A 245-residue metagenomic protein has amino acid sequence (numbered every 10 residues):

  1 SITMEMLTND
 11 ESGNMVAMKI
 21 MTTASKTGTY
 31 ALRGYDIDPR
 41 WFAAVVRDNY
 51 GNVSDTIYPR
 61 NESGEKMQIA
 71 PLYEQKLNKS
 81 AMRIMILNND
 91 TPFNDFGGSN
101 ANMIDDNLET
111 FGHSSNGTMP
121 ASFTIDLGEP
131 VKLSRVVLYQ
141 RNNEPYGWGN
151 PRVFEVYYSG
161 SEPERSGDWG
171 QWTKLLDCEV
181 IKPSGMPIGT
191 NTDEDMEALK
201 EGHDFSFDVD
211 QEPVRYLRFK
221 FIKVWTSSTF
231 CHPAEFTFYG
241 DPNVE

Functional and structural regions predicted by a protein language model:
I2, N9-D10, V131, P151: Short proline/glycine-enriched turn/loop motifs at strand-loop junctions of beta-rich domains
T3-D36: Recognizes extended acidic, P/S/T-rich segments that occur within or adjacent to Ig-like beta-sandwich modules
M4, L32, F42-A44, V136 (+2 more regions): An aromatic-rich alpha-helical recognition segment common to small helix-rich domains
M15-K26, R60, W172-D193: Solvent-exposed serine/threonine-rich low-complexity stretches and specific carbohydrate-binding patches
L32-S54: Beta-strand-rich modules
D48-D55, K223-T229: Short acidic/polar inter-strand loop motif in beta-rich domains
Y58-G128, R141-N142, Y146-W148, P183-L199 (+1 more regions): Disordered, acidic Ser/Thr/Pro-rich linker "stalks" and the adjacent N-terminal cap of the next globular domain
D105-Q171, L175, L199-E245: Aromatic, loop-rich ligand-recognition surfaces of beta-strand-rich domains
